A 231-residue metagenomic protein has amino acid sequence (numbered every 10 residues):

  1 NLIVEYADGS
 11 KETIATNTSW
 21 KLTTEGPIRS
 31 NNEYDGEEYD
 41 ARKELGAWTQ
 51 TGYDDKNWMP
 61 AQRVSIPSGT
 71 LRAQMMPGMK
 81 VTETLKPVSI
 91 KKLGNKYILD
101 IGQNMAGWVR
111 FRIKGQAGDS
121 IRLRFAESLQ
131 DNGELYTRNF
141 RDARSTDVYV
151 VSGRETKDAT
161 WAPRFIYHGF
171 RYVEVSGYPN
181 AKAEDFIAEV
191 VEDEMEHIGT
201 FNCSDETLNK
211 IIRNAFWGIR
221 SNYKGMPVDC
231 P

Functional and structural regions predicted by a protein language model:
N1-C230: Extracellular/oxidizing-compartment recognition motifs
